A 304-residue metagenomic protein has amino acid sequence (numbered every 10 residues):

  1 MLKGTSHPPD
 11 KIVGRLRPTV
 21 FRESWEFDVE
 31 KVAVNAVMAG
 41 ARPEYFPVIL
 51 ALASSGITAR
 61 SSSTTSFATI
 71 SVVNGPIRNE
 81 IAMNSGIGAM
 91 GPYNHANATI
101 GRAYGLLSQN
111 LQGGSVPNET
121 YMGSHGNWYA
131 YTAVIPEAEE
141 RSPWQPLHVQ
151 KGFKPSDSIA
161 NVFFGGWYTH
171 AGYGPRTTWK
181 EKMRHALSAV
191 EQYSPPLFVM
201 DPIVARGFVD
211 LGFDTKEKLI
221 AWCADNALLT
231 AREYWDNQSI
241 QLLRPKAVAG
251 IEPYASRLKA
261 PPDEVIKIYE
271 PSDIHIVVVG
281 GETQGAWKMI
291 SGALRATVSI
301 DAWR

Functional and structural regions predicted by a protein language model:
M1-R304: Non-transmembrane, aqueous-exposed alpha-helical and coiled segments at domain scale
